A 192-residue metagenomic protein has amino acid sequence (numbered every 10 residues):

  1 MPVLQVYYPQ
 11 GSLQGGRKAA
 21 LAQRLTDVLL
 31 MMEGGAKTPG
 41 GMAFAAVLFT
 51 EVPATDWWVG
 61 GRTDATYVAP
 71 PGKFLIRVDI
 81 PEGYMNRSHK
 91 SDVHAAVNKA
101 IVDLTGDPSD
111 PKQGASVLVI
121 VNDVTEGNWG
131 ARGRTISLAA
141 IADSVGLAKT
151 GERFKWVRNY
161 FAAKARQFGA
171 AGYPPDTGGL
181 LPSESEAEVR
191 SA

Functional and structural regions predicted by a protein language model:
M1-A192: A domain-level signal for the structural core that forms small-molecule/cofactor-binding pockets and catalytic centers
